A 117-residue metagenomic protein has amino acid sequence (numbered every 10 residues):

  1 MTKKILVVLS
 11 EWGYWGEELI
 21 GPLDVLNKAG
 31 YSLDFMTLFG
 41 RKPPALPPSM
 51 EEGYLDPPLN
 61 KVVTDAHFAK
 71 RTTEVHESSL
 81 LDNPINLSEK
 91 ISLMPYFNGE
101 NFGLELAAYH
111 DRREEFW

Functional and structural regions predicted by a protein language model:
M1-W117: Extended, subdomain-level signal for the structured scaffold at the beginning of enzyme domains
